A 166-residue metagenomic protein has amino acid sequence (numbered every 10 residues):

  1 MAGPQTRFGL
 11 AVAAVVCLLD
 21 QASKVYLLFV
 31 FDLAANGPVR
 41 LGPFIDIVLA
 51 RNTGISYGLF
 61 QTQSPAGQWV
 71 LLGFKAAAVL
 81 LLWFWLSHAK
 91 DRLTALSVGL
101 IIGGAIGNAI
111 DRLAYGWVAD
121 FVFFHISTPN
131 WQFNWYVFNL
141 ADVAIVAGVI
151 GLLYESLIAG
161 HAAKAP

Functional and structural regions predicted by a protein language model:
M1-P166: Alpha-helical transmembrane bundles and membrane-interface segments of multipass inner-membrane proteins
